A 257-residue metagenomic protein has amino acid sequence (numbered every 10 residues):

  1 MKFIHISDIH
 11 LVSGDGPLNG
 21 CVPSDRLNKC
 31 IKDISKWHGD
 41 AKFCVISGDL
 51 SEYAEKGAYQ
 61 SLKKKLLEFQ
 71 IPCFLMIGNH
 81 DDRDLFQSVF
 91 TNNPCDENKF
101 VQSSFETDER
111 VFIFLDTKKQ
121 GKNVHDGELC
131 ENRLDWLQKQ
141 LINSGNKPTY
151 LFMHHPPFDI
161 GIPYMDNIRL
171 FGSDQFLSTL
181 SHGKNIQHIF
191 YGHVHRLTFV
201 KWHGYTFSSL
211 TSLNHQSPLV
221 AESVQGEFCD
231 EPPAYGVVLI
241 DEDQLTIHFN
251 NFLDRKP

Functional and structural regions predicted by a protein language model:
M1-S13, E109-K119, Y150-F152, Y205-T211 (+1 more regions): Active-site-proximal beta-strand elements of phosphoester/diester hydrolases
M1-S61, E68: N-terminal active-site segment of His-dependent metallophosphoesterases
V12-D15, E52-G57, N79-F86, Q120-V124 (+3 more regions): Active-site environment of divalent metal-dependent phosphoester hydrolases
C30-F43, H125-T206, V237, D241-T246 (+1 more regions): His/acidic metal-ligating clusters that form di-metal
G48, I77-H80, M153-H155, F249: A cross-domain feature marking catalytic cores of carbohydrate-active enzymes and several ubiquitous metabolic/repair
K56-K139, Q175-N185, H203, Q225-I240 (+1 more regions): Extended active-site neighborhood of metal-dependent phosphoesterases/phosphodiesterases
T206, T211-P257: Metal-dependent phosphoesterase/phosphodiesterase active-site architecture
